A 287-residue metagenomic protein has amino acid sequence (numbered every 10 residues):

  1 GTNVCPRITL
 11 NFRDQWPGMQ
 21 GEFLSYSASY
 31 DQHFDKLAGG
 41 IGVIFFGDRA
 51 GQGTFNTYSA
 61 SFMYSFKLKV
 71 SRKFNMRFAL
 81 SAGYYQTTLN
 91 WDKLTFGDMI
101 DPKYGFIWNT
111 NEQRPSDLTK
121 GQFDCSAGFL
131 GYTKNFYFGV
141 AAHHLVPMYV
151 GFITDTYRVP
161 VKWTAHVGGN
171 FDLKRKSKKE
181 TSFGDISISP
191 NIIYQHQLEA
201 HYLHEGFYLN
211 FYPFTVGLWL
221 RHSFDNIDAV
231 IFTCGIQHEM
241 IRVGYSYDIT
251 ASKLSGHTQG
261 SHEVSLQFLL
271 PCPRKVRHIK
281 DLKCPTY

Functional and structural regions predicted by a protein language model:
G1-Y287: Subset of outer-membrane beta-barrel
